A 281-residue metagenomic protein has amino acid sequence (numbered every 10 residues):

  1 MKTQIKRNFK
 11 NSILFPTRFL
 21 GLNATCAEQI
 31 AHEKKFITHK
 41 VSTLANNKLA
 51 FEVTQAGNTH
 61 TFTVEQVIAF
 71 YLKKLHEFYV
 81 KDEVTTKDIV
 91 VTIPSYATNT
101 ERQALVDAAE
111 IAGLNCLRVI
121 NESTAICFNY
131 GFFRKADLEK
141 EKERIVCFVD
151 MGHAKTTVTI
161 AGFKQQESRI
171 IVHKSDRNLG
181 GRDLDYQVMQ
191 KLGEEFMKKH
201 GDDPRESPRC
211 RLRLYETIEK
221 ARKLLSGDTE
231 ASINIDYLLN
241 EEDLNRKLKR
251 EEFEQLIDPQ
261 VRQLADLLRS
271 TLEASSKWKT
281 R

Functional and structural regions predicted by a protein language model:
M1-K34, T38-T43, A56-E65, F70 (+1 more regions): Oxyanion-binding/catalytic loops of NTP- or PPi-dependent enzymes
L49-V53: Generic recognition of long tandem-repeat/solenoid scaffolds
